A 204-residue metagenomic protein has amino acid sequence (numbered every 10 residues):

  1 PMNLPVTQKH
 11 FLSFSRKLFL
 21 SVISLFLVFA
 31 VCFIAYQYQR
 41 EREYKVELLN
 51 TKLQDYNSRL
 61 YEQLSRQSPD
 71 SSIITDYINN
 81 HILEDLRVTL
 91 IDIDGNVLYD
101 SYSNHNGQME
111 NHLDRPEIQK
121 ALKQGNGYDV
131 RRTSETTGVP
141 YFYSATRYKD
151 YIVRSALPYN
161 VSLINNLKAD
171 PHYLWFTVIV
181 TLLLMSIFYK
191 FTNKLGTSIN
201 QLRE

Functional and structural regions predicted by a protein language model:
N3-N96, S103-M109: Juxtamembrane segments flanking the first transmembrane helix of membrane-anchored signal-transduction proteins
R16-S24, V46, L167-W175, I179 (+1 more regions): Internal alpha-helical transmembrane segments of multi-pass membrane proteins, especially GPCRs
I34-Q39, F176, V180-G196: Cytosolic-side ends of inner-membrane transmembrane helices, especially those that anchor bacterial signal-transduction
D100-H105, L157-Y159: Short beta->alpha transition motifs characteristic of CBS
G107-K149: Membrane-proximal, non-catalytic sensory/regulatory domains of signal-transducing membrane proteins
K149-L174: Helix-start (N-cap) segments at beta->loop->alpha junctions that couple sensory/regulatory domains to adjoining helices
K194-E204: Membrane-proximal alpha-helical signal-transduction linkers
